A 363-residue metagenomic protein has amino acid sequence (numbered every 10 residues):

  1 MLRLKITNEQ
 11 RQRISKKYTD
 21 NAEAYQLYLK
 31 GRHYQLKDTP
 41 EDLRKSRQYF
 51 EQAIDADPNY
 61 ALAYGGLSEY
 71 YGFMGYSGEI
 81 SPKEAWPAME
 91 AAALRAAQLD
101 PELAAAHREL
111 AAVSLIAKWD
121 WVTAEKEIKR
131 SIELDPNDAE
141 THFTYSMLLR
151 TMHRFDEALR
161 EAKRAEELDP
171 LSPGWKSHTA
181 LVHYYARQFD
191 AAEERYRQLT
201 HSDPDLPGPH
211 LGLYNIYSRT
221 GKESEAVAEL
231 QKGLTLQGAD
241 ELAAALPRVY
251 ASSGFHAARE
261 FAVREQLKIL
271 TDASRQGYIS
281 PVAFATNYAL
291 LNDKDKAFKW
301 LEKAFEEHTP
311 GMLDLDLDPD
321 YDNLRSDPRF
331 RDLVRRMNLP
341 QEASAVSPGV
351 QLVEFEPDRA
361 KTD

Functional and structural regions predicted by a protein language model:
M1-K5, E9, Y49-Q52, A304-E307 (+2 more regions): Structured segments of extracytoplasmic/periplasmic soluble domains in secreted or envelope-associated proteins
M1-Q237, D318, K361: Acidic, proline/glycine-rich low-complexity intrinsically disordered segments
R108-I116, E140, T144-T151, G174-L181 (+1 more regions): Alpha-helical adaptor scaffolds
V227, Q231-D240, E302-T309, N338-L339: TPR/TPR-like (Sel1-like) alpha-helical repeat modules
A243-H256, M312-P328: TPR/TPR-like alpha-solenoid helical repeat scaffolds
Y278, L315-D363: Terminal, low-structured helical/coil segments at or just beyond the last alpha-helical repeat
A289-K294, F330: C-terminal substrate/ligand-recognition segments
K294, F298-L317: Eukaryotic low-complexity, mixed-charge intrinsically disordered interaction/regulatory segments enriched in acidic
